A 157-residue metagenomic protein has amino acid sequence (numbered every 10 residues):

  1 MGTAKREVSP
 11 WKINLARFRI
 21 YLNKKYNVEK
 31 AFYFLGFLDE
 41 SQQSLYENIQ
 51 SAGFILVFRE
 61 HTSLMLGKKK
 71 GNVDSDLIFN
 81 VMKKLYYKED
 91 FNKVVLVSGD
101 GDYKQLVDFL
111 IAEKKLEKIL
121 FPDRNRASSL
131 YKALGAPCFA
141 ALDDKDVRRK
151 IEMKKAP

Functional and structural regions predicted by a protein language model:
M1-K69, V73, I111-A112, L116 (+1 more regions): Domain-level signal for Mg2+-assisted phosphodiester chemistry and nucleotide/NA-binding surfaces in nucleic-acid
N14-F18, D76-V81, D102: Well-ordered alpha-helical segments embedded in enzymatic catalytic cores
I20-Y21, N80-K84, F109: A generic secondary-structure signal
Q42-Q43, Y103-L106, A127-S128: Short, well-ordered alpha-helical microsegments
E47-I49, K69-L77, K132-A133, I151-P157: Short, surface-exposed amphipathic charged segments that create phosphate/polyanion-binding patches used for binding
G67-V97: Internal catalytic-core helix/loop-beta-alpha segment that presents or stabilizes conserved functional determinants
D90-L116, L120-P122: Acidic, metal-binding active-site segment of PIN/NYN-like and related structure-specific nucleases
F109-P157: Acidic, PIN/NYN-like endoribonuclease modules and their adjacent C-terminal/linker elements
